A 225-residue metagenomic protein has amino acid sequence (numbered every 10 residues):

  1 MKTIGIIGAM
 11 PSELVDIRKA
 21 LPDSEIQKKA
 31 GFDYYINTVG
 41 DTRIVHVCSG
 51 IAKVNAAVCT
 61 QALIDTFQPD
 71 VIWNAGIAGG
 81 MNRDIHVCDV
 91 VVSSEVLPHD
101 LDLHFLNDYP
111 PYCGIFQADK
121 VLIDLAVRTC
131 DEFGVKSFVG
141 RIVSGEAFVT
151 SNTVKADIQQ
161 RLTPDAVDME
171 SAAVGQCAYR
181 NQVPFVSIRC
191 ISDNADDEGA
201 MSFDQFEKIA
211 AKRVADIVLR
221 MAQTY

Functional and structural regions predicted by a protein language model:
K2-T3, Q27-Y225: Glycine-rich phosphate- or other oxyanion-binding loops that anchor nucleotides, phosphorylated ligands
T3-L21, R43: Short, conserved "active-site rim" segments that organize catalytic pockets and cofactor/ligand binding
